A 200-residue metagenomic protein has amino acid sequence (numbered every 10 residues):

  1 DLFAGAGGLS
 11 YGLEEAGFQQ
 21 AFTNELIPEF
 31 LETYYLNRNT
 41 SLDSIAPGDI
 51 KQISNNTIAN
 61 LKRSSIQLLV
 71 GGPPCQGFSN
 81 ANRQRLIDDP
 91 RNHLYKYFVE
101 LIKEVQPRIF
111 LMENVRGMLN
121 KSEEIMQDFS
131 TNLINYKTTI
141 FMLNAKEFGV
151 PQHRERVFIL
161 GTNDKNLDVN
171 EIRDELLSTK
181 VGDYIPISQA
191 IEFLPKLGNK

Functional and structural regions predicted by a protein language model:
D1-A6: Class I SAM-dependent methyltransferase "Motif I" SAM/SAH-binding loop
E14: Gly/Ala-rich phosphate-binding loop of Rossmann-like dinucleotide-binding domains, activating on the conserved
Q19-A21: Short beta-strand element of Class I
I27-P28: Conserved SAM/SAH-binding beta-strand->alpha-helix loop
E32-R63: S-adenosyl-L-methionine
N55-S64, Q76-K200: Class I S-adenosyl-L-methionine
S64-G72: Short SAM/SAH-binding signature in class I
